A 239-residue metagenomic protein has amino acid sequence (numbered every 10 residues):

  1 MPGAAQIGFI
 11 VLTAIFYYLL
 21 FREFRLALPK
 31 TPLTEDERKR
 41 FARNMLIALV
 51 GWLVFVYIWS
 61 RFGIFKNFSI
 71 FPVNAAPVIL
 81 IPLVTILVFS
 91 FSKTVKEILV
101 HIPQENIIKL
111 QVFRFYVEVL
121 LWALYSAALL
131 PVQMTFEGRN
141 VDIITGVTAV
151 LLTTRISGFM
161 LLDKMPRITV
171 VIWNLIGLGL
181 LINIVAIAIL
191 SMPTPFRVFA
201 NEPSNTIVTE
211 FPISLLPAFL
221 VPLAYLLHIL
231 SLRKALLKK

Functional and structural regions predicted by a protein language model:
M1-L19, N67-I79, P212-P217: Hydrophobic transmembrane alpha-helical segments in integral membrane proteins
R25-K30, I58-N67, W122-L130, A188: Juxtamembrane "helix-exit" motif on the non-cytosolic side of transmembrane helices
L28-F41, F65-S69, T94-Q104, G158-T169 (+1 more regions): Membrane-interface helix-boundary motifs at transmembrane edges
N44-G63, Y116: A generic, lipid-embedded transmembrane alpha helix
F91-D163: Membrane-proximal helix-loop-helix units in multi-pass membrane proteins
T169-A186: Hydrophobic alpha-helical membrane-insertion segments
T194-S214: Short, membrane-exposed interhelical loops at transmembrane-helix boundaries
T209-H228: Hydrophobic alpha-helical transmembrane segments
